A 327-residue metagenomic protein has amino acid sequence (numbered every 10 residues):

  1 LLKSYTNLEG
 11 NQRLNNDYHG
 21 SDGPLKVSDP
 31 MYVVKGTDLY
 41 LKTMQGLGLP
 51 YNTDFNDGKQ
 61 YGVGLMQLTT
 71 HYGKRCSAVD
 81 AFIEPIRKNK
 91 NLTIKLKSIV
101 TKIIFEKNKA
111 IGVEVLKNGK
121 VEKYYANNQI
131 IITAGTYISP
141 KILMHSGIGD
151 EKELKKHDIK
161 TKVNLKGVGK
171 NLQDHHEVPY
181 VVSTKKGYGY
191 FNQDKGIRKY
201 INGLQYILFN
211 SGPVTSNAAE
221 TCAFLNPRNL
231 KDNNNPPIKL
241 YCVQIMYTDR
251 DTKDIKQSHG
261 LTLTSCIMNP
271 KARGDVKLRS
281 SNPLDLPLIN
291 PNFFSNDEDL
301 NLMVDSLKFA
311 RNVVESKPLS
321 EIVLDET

Functional and structural regions predicted by a protein language model:
L2, L8-D57, G64-M66, G203-T327: FAD-dependent oxidoreductase catalytic-site/capping-region signature
L2-A110, P179-I201: Conserved redox-cofactor binding core of oxidoreductases
S4, I103-E106, G112-P213, S281: Glycine-rich loop(s) and the adjacent beta-strand/alpha-helix scaffold that form part
S77-A78, S139, S146, S316: Short linear Ser/Thr-Pro motifs
L92-T93, K123, N128-I130, K160 (+4 more regions): Beta-sheet entry/capping signal
K97-S98, A134-G135, V243: Fold-independent oxyanion-binding glycine-rich loops and adjacent beta-strand/coil segments at enzyme active sites
